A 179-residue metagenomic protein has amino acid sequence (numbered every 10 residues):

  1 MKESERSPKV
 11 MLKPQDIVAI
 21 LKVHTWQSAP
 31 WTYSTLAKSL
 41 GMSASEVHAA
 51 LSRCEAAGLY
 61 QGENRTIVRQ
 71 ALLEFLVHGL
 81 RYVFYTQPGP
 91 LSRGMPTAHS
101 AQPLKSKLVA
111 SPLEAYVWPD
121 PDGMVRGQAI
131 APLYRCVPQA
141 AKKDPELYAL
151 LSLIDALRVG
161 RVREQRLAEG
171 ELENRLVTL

Functional and structural regions predicted by a protein language model:
M1-W31: Extreme N-terminal segment that seeds HTH/winged-HTH DNA-binding domains in transcriptional regulators
P8-D16, T32, E63-L91: Short, cationic-aromatic polyanion-contact patches
W26, M42-S43, A49-A50: Accessory, usually C-terminal, subdomains that scaffold auxiliary metal cofactors
T32-M42: Short alpha-helical "recognition helix" segments of helix-turn-helix
L36, E46-Y60: Basic amphipathic alpha-helical segments that dock to polyanions
S43, S52, A56, Y82-T97: Compositionally biased terminal segments of proteins
T86-G170: Exposed, interaction-prone assembly regions rather than primary DNA-binding/catalytic cores
E169-L179: Long, compositionally biased intrinsically disordered regions
